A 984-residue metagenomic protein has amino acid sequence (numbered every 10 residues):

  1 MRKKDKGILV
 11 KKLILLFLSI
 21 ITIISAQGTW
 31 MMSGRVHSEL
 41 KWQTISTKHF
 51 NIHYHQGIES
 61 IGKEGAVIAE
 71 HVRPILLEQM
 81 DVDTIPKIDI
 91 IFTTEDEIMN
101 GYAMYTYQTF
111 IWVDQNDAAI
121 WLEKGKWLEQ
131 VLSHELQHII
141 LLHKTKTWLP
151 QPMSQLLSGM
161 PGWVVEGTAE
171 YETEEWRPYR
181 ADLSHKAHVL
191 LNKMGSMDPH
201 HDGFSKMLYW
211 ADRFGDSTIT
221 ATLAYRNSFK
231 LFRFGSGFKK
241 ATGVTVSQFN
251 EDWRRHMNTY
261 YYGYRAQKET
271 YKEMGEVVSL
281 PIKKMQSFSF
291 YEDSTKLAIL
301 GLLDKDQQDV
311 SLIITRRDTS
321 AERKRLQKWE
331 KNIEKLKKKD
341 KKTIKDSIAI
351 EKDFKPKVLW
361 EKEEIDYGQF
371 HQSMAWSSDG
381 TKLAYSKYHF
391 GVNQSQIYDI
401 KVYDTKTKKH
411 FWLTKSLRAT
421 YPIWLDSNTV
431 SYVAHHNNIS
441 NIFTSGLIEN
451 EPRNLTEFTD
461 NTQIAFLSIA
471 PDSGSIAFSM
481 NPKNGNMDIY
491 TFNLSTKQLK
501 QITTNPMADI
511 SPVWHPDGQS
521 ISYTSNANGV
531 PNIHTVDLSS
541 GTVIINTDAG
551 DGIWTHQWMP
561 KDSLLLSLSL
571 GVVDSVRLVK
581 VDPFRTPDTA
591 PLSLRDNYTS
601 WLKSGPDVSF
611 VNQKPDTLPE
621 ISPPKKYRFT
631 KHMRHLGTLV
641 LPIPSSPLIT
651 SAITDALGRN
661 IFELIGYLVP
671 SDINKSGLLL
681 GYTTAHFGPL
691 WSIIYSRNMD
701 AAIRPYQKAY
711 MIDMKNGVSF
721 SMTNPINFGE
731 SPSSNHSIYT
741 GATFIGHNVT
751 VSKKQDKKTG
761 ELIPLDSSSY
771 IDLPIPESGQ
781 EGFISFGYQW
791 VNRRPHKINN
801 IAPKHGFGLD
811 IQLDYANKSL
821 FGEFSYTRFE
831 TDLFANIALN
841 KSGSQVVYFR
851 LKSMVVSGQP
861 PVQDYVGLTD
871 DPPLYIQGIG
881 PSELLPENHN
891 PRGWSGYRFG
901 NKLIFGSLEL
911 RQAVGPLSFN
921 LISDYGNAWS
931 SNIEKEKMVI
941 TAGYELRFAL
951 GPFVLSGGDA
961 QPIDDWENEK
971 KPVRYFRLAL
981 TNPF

Functional and structural regions predicted by a protein language model:
A26-Q155, P161: Juxtacatalytic substrate-recognition/specificity segment
M32-G34, Y105-V113, I120-V131, L136-R213 (+2 more regions): Acidic/His/Gly-enriched intrinsically disordered linker/tail segments that often contain short helix/coil "MoRF-like"
S33-T44, T222-A375: Beta/coil-rich, acidic/histidine-enriched accessory regions frequently appended to metallopeptidases
D182-K186, G301-I313, D318-K345, E364-H371 (+10 more regions): A flexible loop/linker signature enriched in serine peptidases of the S9 family
W554, P689-S731, I745-L773, S853-L874 (+2 more regions): Outer-membrane beta-barrel translocator/channel fold
R585-I693, E777-K804, R898-K902: Outer-membrane beta-barrel initiation region
D700, Y706-K708, Q755-P916, L921 (+1 more regions): C-terminal outer-membrane beta-barrel translocator/porin domains of Gram-negative envelope proteins and their
L946-F953, P972-F984: Outer-membrane beta-barrel "beta-signal"
